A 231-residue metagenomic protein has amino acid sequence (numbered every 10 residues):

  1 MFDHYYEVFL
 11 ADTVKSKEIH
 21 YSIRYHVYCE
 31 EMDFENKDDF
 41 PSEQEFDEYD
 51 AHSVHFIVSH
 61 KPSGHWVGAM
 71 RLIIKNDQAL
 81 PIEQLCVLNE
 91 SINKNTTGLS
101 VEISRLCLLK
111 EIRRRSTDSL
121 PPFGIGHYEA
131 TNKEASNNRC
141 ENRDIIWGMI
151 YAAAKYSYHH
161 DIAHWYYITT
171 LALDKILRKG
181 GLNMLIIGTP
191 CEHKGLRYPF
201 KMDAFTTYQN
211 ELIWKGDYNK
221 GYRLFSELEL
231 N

Functional and structural regions predicted by a protein language model:
M1-E43, H55-I57, W66: Short amphipathic alpha-helix that is part of the acyltransferase structural core
S16, E30, H60-S63, K155-H164: Secondary-structure boundary elements
F40-D47, G188-P190: Short, solvent-exposed loop/turn elements at beta->coil junctions and helix N-caps that rim active or binding pockets
D47-I57, L80: A short helix-loop-beta-strand connector motif used in the catalytic cores of GNAT acetyltransferases and, in some
S63-A69, V101: Glycine-rich phosphate/pyrophosphate-binding loop shared by adenosine-nucleotide-utilizing enzymes
D77-L80, C86-M184, G188-K201: Acyl-donor binding region in acyl/amide transferases
N183-N231: Accessory, usually C-terminal, subdomains that scaffold auxiliary metal cofactors
